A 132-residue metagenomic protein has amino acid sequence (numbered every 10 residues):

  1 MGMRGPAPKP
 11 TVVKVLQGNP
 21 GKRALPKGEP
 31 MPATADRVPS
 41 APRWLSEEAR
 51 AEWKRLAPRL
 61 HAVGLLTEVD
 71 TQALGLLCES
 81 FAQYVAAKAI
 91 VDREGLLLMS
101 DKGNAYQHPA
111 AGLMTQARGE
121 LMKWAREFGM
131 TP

Functional and structural regions predicted by a protein language model:
M1-W53: Arg/Lys-rich, low-complexity, intrinsically disordered N-terminal tails that contact nucleic acids
G2-K22, G75-A87, V91-P132: Amphipathic alpha-helical protein-protein interaction segments
P6, V38, P58-A62, K123: Preference for short coil/turn "hinge" residues that link or interrupt alpha-helices
A41-M99: An amphipathic, hydrophobic-aromatic interaction surface with interspersed Lys/Arg that forms lipid/phosphate-bearing
